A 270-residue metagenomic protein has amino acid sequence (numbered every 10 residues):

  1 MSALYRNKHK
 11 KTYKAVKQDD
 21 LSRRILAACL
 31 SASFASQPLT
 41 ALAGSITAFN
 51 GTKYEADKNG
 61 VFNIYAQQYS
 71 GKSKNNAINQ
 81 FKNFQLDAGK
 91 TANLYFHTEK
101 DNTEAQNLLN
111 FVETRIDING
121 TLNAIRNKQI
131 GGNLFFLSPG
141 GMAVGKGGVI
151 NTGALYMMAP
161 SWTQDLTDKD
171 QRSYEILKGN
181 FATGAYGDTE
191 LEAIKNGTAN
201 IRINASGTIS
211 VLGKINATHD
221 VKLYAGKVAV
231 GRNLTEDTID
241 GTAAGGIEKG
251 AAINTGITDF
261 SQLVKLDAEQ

Functional and structural regions predicted by a protein language model:
S2-N7, A15-Q18, S22, L39-Q270: Solvent-exposed adhesion/ligand-recognition segments of exported proteins
A27-Q37: Bacterial N-terminal signal peptides
